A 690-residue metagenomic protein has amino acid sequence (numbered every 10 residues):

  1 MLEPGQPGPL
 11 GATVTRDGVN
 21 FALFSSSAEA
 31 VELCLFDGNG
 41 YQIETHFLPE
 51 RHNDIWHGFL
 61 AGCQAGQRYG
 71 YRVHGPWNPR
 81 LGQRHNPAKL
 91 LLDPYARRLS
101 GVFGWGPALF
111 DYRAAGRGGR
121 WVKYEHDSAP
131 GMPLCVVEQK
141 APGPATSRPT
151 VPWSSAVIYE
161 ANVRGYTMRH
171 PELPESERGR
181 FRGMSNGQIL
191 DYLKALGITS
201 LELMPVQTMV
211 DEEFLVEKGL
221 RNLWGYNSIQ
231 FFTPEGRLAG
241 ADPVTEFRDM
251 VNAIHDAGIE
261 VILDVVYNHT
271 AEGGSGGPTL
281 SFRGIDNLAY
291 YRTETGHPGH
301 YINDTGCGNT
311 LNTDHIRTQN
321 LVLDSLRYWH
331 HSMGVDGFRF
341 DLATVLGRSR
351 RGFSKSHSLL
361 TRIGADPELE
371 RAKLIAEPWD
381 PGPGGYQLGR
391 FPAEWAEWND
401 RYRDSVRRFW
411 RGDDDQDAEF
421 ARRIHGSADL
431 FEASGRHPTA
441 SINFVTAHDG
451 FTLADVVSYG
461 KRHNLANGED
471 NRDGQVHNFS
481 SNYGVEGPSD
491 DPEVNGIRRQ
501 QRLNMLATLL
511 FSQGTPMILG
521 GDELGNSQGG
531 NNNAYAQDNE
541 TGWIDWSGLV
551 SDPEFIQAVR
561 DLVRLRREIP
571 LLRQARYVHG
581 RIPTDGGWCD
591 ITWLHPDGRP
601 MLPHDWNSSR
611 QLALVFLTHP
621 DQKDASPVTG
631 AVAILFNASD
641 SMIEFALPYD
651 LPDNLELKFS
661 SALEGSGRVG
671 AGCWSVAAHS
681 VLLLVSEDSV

Functional and structural regions predicted by a protein language model:
M1-Y159, R164, F181, V494-L503 (+2 more regions): Carbohydrate-interacting/catalytic domains
S27, E50, G62-Q64, G75 (+18 more regions): Short, flexible loop/turn elements at secondary-structure junctions
T45, H170-G187, Y459-N464, G665-C673: Short, polar loop/linker segments at the starts of domains and inter-domain junctions
V73-G143, E213-R221, N227, A257 (+3 more regions): Core domains of carbohydrate- and sulfate-ester-processing enzymes
V157-Y159, L201, V261-L263, F338 (+2 more regions): Hydrophobic faces of well-ordered beta-strands that scaffold small-molecule active sites in alpha/beta enzyme cores
N162-V335, L342-E368, G385, R411 (+1 more regions): Substrate-binding/active-site clefts of carbohydrate-active enzymes
L190-A195, V251, L326-H330, L360-G364 (+5 more regions): Non-transmembrane alpha-helical segments in soluble domains of secreted/periplasmic/extracellular proteins
G334, S349, K355-G520, L524-G525 (+7 more regions): Conserved alpha/beta catalytic core and glycan-binding cleft of carbohydrate-active enzymes
